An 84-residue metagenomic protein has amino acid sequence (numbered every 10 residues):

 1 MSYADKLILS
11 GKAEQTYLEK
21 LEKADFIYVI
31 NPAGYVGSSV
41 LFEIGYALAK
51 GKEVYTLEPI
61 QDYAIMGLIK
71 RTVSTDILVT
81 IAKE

Functional and structural regions predicted by a protein language model:
M1-E84: Conserved catalytic or regulatory cores that recognize and/or transform ribose-phosphate-containing ligands
